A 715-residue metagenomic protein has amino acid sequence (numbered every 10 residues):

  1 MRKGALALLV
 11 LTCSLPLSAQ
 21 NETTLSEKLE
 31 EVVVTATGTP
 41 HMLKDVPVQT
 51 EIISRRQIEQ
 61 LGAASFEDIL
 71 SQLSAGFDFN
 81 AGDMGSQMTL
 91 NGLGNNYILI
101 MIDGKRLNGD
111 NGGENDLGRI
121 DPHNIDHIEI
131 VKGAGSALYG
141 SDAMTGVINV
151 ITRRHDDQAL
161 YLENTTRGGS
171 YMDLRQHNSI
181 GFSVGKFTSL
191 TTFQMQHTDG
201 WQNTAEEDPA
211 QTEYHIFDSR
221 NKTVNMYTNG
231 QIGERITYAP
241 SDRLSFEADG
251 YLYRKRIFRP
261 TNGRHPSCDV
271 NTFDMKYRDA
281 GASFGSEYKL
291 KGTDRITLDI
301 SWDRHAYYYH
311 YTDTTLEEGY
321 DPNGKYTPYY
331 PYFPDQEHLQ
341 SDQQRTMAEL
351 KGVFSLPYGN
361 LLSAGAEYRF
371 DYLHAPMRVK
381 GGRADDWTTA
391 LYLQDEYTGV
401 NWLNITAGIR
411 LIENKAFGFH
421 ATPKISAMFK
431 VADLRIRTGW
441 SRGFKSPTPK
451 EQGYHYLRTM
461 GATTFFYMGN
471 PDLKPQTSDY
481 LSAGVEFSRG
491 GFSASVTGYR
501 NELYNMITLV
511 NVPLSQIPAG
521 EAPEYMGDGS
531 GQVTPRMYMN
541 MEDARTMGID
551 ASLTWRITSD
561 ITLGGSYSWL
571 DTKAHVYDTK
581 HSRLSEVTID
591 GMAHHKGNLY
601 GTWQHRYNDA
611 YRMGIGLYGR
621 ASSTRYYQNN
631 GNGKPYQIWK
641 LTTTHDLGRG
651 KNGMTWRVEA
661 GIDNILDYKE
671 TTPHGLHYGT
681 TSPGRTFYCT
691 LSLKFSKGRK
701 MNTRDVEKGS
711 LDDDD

Functional and structural regions predicted by a protein language model:
E67-K105: Extracytoplasmic beta-strand/coil segments of soluble accessory domains associated with Gram-negative outer-membrane
K105-K132: Short acidic/polar hinge/loop motifs at secondary-structure boundaries that mediate gating or recognition
G109-N111, N124-D126, A137-N149, R153-A205 (+2 more regions): Outer-membrane beta-barrel translocator/receptor signature
T165-R167, F182-M275: Periplasmic-side early beta-strands and strand-to-turn transitions of outer-membrane beta-barrels
T237-A239, T438, T562-G564, S568 (+1 more regions): Conserved C-terminal beta-signal and adjacent last beta-strands/turns of outer-membrane beta-barrel proteins
R256, G382, K415-H420, F429-L481 (+5 more regions): Surface-exposed extracellular loop regions of Gram-negative outer-membrane beta-barrel proteins, predominantly
D335, L339, R345-K351, A384 (+6 more regions): Outer membrane beta-barrel strand-and-loop segments of large Gram-negative receptors, especially TonB-dependent
Y358, T398-I405, R500-E502, M526-Y626 (+2 more regions): Gram-negative outer-membrane beta-barrel transporters
